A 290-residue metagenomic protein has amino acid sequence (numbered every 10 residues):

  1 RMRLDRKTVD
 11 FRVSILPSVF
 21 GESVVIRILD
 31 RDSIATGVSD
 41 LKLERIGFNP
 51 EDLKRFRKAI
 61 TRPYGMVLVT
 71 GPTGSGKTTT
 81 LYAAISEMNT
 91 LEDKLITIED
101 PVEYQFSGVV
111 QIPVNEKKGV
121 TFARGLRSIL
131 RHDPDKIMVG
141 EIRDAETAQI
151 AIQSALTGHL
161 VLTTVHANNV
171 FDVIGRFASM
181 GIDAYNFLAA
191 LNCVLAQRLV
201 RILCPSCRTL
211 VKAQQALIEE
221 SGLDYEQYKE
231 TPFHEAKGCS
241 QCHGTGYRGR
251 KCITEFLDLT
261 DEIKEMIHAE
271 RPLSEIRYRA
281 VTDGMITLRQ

Functional and structural regions predicted by a protein language model:
R1-Q290: Short, flexible helix-loop junctions that flank or precede catalytic/ligand sites
